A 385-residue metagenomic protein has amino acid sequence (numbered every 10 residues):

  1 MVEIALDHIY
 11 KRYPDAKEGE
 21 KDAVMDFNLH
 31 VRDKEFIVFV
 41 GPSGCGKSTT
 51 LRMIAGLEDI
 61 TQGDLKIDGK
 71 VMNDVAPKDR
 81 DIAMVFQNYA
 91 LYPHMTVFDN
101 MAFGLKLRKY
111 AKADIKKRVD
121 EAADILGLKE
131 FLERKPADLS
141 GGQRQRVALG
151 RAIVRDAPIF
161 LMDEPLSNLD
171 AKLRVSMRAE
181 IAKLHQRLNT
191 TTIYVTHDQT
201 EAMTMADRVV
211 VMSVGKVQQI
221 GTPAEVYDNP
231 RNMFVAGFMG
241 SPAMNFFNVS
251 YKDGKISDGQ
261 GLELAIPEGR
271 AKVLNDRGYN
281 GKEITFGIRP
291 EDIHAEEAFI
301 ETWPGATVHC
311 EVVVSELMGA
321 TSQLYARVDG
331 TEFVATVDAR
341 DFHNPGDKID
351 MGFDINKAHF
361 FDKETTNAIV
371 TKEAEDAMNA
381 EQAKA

Functional and structural regions predicted by a protein language model:
A5, H30, K66, S250 (+1 more regions): ABC ATPase nucleotide-binding domain
V40-P42: The feature captures the beta-strand-to-loop junction immediately N-terminal to the Walker
A55: Helix-to-loop junction immediately C-terminal to a conserved catalytic motif
T61-D64, D114, V214, A358: Conserved coupling/switch loops of ABC nucleotide-binding domains, chiefly the family-specific signature
G63-V71: Conserved ABC transporter NBD signature motif
P77-F234, F238: ABC ATPase nucleotide-binding domains
K255, Q260-V312, F342-A385: Glycine/charge-rich catalytic "coupling/switch" loops of P-loop NTPases
